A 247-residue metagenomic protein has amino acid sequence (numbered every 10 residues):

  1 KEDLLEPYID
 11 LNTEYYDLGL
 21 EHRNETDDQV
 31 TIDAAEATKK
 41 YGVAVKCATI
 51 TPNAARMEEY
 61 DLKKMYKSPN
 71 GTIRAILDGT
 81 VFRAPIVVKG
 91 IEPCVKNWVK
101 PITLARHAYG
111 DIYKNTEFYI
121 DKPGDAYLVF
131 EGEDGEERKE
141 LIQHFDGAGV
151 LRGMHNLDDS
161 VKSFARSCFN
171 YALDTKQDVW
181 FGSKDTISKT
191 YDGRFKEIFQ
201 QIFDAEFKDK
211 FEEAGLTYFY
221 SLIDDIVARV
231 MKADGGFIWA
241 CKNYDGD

Functional and structural regions predicted by a protein language model:
K1-E6, L128-S221: Glycine-rich phosphate/diphosphate-binding loop of Rossmann-like nucleotide-binding domains
K1-T26, A35-T38: N-terminal alpha-helical transmembrane segments of multi-pass membrane transport and channel/translocase proteins
L11-N12, V43-V45, T80-R83, K100-T103 (+4 more regions): Structural motif
E21-E133, E137, Y244-G246: N-terminal glycine-rich phosphate/adenylate-binding segment common to multiple enzyme folds
E25-V30, K189-Q200, M231-F237: Short glycine/threonine-rich loop-to-helix capping motif typified by GTGT followed within a few residues by an Asp-Pro
D33, A37-K40, T72-I76, T103 (+4 more regions): Alpha-helical scaffold segments in soluble metabolic enzymes
T38-T51, E206-D247: Glycine-rich phosphate-binding loop
